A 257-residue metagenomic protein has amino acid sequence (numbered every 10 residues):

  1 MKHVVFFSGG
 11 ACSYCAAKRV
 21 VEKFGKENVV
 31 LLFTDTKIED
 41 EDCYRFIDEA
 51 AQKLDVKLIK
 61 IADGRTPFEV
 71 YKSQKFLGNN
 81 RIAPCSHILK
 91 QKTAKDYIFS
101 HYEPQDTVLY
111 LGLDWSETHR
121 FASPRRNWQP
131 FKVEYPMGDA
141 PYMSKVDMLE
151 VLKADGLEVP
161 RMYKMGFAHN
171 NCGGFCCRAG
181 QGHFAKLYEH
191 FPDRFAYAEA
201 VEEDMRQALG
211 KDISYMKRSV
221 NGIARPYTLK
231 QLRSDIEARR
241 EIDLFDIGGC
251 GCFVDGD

Functional and structural regions predicted by a protein language model:
M1-D257: Nucleotide-activated chemistry modules centered on ATP-dependent adenylation/adenylyltransferase
